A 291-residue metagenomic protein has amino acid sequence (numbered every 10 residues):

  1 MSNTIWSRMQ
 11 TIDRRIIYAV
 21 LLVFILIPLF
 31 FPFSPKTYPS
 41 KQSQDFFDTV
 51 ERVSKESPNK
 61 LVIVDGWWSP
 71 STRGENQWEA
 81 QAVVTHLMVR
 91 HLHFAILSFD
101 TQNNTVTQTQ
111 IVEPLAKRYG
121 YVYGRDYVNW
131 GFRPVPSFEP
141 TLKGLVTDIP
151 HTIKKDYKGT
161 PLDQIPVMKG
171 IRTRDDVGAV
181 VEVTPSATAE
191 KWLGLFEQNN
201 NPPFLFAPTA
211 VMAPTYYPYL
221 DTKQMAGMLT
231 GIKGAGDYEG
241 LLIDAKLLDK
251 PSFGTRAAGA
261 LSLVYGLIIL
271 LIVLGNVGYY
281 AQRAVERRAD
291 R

Functional and structural regions predicted by a protein language model:
S7-I17, A260: N-terminal membrane topogenic signal
M9-Q10, I272-R291: Juxtamembrane interface at the cytosolic side of transmembrane helices
R15-F30, I272: Hydrophobic membrane-insertion alpha-helices, especially the h-region of bacterial N-terminal signal peptides
P35-K55: Alpha-helical transmembrane signal-anchor/signal-peptide segments
P58-W68: Acidic/histidine-rich, surface-exposed loop or edge segments in extracytoplasmic proteins
S71-V128: Membrane-embedded segments
G124-T215: Membrane-proximal low-complexity regions enriched in glycine and acidic/polar residues
Q224-S262: Short, aromatic-rich amphipathic segments at membrane interfaces that lie adjacent to a transmembrane helix or signal
